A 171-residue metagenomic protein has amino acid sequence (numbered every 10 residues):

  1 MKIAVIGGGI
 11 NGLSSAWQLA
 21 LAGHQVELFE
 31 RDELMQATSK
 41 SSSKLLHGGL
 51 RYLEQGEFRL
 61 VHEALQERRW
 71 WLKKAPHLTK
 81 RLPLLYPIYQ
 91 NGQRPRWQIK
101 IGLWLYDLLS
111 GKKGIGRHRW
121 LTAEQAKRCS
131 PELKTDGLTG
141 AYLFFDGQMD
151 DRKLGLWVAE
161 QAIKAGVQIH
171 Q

Functional and structural regions predicted by a protein language model:
M1, D32-A37, G116-W120: C-terminal lid/capping helical subdomain adjacent to the catalytic/cofactor pocket in oxidative enzymes
M1-N11: Beta1/beta-strand and adjacent pyrophosphate-binding region of the FAD-binding site in flavoprotein oxidoreductases
A16, A20, Q161: Gly/Ala-rich phosphate-binding loop of Rossmann-like dinucleotide-binding domains, activating on the conserved
A20-S41: Glycine-rich FAD pyrophosphate-binding loop
K44-C129: Dinucleotide-binding Rossmann-like beta1-alpha1 core, especially the glycine-rich loop that anchors the ADP
K44-L45, K134-L138: Short, flexible turn/loop "capping" segments at secondary-structure junctions
Y142-Q171: Helical element adjacent to the flavin cofactor pocket in flavoenzyme catalytic cores
